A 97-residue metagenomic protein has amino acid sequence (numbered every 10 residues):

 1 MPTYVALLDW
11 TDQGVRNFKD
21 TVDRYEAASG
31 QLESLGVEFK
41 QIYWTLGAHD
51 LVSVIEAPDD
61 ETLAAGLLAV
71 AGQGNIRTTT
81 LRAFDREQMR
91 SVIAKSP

Functional and structural regions predicted by a protein language model:
M1-E33, E38, L46-H49, F84-P97: Short S/T/G/P-rich N-terminal loop/turn motif that feeds into the first structured element of a domain
S29, Q41, V54-I55: Intrinsically disordered, low-complexity segments enriched in polar/charged residues with Gly/Pro, especially when
V37-K40, I76: A short, amphipathic edge element
Y43-S53, L63-G66: Amphipathic, hydrophobic secondary-structure cores in small proteins
I55-A57, A94-K95: Short low-complexity, flexible loop/linker segments enriched in glycine and/or proline with clustered acidic
A57-E87: An amphipathic, aromatic/His-enriched active-site/gating alpha helix that lines ligand/cofactor pockets
